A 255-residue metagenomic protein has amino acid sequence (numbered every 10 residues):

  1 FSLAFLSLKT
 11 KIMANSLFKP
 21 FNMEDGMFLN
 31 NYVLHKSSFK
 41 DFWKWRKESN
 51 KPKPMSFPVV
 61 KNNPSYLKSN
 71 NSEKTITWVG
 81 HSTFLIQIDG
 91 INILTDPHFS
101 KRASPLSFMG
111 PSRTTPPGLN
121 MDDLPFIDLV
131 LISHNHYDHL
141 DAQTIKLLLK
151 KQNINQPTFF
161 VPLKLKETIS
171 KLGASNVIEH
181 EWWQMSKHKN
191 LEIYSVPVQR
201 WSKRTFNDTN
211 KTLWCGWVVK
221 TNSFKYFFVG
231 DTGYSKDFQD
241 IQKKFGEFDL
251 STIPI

Functional and structural regions predicted by a protein language model:
S2-S112, P117-D123, V219-G230, D249-L250 (+1 more regions): Metallo-beta-lactamase
N15-E24, M121-L124, D128-L129, H136 (+3 more regions): Cap/insert and terminal regions of metallo-dependent hydrolase folds
K51-N71, V161-F224: Metallo-beta-lactamase
Y66, T83-F84, P117-D122, L149 (+4 more regions): Short, flexible, glycine/charge-rich loop motifs used to bind or transfer phosphoryl groups or to couple energy/partner
H81, H134-H139, R200-S202, F228: Histidine-centered active-site/metal-ligand motif
F108-F160, N176, G246-T252: Active-site metal-binding motif and surrounding structural segment of the metallo-beta-lactamase
Q143, S202-I255: Active-site-proximal loop/helix segments of hydrolase catalytic cores
Q143-L148, T168, L172-G173, D237-I241: A short acidic, amphipathic alpha-helical/loop segment
